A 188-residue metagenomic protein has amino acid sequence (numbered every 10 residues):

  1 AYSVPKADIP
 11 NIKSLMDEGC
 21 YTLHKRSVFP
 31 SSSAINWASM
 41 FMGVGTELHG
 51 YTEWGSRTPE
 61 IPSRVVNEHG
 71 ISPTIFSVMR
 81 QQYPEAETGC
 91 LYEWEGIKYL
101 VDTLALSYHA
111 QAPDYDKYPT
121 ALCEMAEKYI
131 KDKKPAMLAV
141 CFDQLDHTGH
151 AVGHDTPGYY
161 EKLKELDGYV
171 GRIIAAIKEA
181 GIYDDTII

Functional and structural regions predicted by a protein language model:
A1, K6, N11, K162-I188: Metal-dependent active-site segment of extracytoplasmic phospho-/sulfohydrolases and closely related
A1-S3, R26-S27, E60-N67, A112-D116 (+2 more regions): Second-shell loop/turn segments in exported
Y2-Q81: Active-site nucleophile/metal-coordination loop of metallo-enzymes that catalyze phosphate/sulfate and related
S3, T22-K25, S39-F41, V78 (+4 more regions): Structural recognition of the beta-strand scaffold that forms the well-ordered cores of secreted hydrolase catalytic
S14-Y21, M40-G43, V78-E85, K128-K133 (+1 more regions): Structured segments of extracytoplasmic/periplasmic soluble domains in secreted or envelope-associated proteins
I35, T74, A121, E165-G168: Generic recognition of short, well-ordered alpha-helical interface segments
S63-M125, I130: A substrate-binding/cap region within the structured catalytic cores of diverse enzymes
E95-A110, E127-E165, R172: Active-site His/acidic residue clusters
